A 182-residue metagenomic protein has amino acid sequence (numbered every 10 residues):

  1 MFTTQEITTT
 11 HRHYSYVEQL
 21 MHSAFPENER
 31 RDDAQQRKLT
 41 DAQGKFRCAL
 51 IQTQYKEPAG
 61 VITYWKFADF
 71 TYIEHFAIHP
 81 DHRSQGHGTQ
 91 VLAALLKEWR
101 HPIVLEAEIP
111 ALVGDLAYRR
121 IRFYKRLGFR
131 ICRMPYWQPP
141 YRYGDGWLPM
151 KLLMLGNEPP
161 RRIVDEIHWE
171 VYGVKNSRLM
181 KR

Functional and structural regions predicted by a protein language model:
M1-A34, P149-M150, R162-R182: Short amphipathic alpha-helix that is part of the acyltransferase structural core
S23-T53: Active-site rim helix/loop that mediates acceptor-substrate recognition in acyltransferases
F46, W147-L152: Short hydrophobic/aromatic beta-strand or adjacent loop that forms the aromatic wall/cage of a ligand/substrate-binding
C48-L50, K56-W65, F70-A77: Conserved beta-strand in the GNAT
I78, S84-E98: Conserved acetyl-CoA-binding loop-helix of GNAT-fold acetyltransferases
W99-L116: Conserved GNAT acetyl-CoA-binding A-motif
R119-D145: Conserved catalytic-core motifs of GNAT/GCN5-like acyltransferases
L152-P159: Conserved beta strand-loop-helix elements of the APE1-like EEP
